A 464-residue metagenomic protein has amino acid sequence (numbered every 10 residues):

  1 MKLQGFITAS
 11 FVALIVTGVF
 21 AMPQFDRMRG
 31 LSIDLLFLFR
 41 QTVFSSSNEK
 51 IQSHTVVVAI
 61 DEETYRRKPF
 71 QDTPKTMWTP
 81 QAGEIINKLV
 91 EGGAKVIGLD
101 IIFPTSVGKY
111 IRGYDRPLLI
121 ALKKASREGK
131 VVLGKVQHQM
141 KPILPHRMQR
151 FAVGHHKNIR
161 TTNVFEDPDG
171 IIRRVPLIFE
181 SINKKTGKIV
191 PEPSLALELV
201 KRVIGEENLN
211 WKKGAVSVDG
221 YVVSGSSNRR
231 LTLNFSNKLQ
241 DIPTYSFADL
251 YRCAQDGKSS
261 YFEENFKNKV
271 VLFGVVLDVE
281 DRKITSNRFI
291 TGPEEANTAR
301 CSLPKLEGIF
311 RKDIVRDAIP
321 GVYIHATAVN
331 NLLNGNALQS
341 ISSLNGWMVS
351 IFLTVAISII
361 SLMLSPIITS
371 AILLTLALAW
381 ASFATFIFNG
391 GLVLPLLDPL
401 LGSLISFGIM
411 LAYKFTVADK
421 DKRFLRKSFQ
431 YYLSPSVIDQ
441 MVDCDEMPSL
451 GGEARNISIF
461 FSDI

Functional and structural regions predicted by a protein language model:
K2-S227, E263-I368: Non-transmembrane functional regions of envelope-associated proteins
S47-N48, F262-E263, P448-E453, I459: Replace "in large, NTP-powered and nucleic-acid-processing enzymes" with "in large, NTP-powered factors and other
V56, N456-I464: Active-site-flanking beta-strand signature of metal-NTP-handling nucleotidyl enzymes and homologous cyclase-like
P117, P191, L195-E198, I324 (+6 more regions): Generic recognition of stable, solvent-exposed alpha-helical segments in well-folded globular domains
N210-Y261: Substrate-access "cap/lid" subdomains that shape and gate the entrance to catalytic or ligand-binding pockets
N336, M363, I367, G390-L394 (+3 more regions): Membrane-interface elements of multi-pass transporters and channels
L373-A418: Membrane-embedded alpha-helical segments, specifically the hydrophobic cores of selected transmembrane helices
P399-R455: Regulatory cytosolic signal-relay segments
